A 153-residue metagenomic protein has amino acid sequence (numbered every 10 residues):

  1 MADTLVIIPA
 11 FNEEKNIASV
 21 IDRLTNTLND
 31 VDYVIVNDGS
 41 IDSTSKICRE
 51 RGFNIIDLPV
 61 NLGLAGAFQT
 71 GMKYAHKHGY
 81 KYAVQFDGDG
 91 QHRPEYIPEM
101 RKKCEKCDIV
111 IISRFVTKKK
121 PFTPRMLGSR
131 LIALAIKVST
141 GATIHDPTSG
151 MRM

Functional and structural regions predicted by a protein language model:
D3-L5, D32: Cell-envelope/extracellular polymer assembly enzymes that use nucleotide-activated donors
L5-P9, D57: Short hydrophobic beta-strand elements that form part of the catalytic alpha/beta core underpinning NDP-sugar/donor
E13-T27: Short, well-formed alpha-helical segments that are part of the catalytic scaffolds of diverse glycosyltransferases
K15-S19, D42-K46, G66, D146: Residue-level preference for short helical/loop micro-motifs built around acidic side chains
N37-S45, G90: A conserved acidic beta->alpha catalytic loop
R51-G52: Short, structured coil segments at secondary-structure junctions
P59-K77, Y82, Q91-M153: Acceptor/aglycone-binding surface of glycosyltransferases and processive sugar-polymer synthases
